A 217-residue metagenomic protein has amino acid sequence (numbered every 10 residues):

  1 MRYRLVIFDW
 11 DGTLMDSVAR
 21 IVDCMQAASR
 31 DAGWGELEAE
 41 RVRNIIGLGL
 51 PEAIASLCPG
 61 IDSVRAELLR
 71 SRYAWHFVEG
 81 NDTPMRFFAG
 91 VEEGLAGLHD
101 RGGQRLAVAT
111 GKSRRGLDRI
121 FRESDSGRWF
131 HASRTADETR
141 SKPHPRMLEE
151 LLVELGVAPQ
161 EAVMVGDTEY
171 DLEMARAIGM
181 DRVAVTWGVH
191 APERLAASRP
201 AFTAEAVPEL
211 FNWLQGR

Functional and structural regions predicted by a protein language model:
M1, D100-Q104, L155-E161, R217: Glycine-rich phosphate-binding loop signature in dinucleotide/nucleotide-binding domains
M1-N44, G60: Active-site neighborhood of HAD-like aspartate-dependent phosphohydrolases
R2, E79-V108, R114-F121, P145: Short, acidic loop-to-helix structural element flanking the phosphoryl-transfer center in phosphate-processing enzymes
I46-E79, A89, A96-G97, R105: A metal-dependent, Asp-based hydrolase signature
T83-R86, S113-M164, E169-I178, P192-R194: Substrate-recognition "cap/lid" segment bordering the active-site pocket of phosphatases
R101, I178-M180, S198: Structural motif
W187-A197: Short, glycine/polar-rich helix-capping loops at beta-to-alpha or helix-loop-helix junctions that flank or form
F202-A206: Short acidic-hydrophobic, aromatic-tinged amphipathic segments that line or gate anion-handling sites
